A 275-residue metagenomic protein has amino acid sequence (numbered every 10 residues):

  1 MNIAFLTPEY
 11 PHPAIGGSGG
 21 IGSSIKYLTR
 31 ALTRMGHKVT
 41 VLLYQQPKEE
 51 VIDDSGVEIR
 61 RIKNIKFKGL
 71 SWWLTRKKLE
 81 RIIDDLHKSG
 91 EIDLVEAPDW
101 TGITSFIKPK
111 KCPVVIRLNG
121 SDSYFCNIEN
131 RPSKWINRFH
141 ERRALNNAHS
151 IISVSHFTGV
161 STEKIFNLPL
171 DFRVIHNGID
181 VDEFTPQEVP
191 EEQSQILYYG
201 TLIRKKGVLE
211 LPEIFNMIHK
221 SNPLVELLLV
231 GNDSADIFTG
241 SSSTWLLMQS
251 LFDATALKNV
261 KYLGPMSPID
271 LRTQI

Functional and structural regions predicted by a protein language model:
M1-P47, S55, K88, I218-K220: N-terminal subdomain of nucleotide-sugar transferases
I3-A4, L94-E96, K108-C126, I152 (+1 more regions): Active-site proximal beta-strand in glycosyltransferases
Q45, F157, G178: Carbohydrate-associated surface elements
K77-K78, P113, S123-R143, V181-E183: Nucleotide-sugar donor phosphate/pyrophosphate-binding loop at the beta->alpha transition of glycosyltransferases
D122, H176-F184, D233-A235: Short beta-strand->alpha-helix junction loop in the catalytic core of nucleotide-activated group-transfer enzymes
N127, E163, G178-Q193: Acidic anion/phosphate-binding donor-loop and adjacent secondary structure in glycosyltransferase catalytic cores
E188-K206, P212-H219, L227-V230: Conserved donor-binding/catalytic core segment of Leloir-type glycosyltransferases
G231, G240-I269: Nucleotide-activated donor-binding/catalytic signature segment of Leloir-type glycosyltransferases, i.e., the conserved
